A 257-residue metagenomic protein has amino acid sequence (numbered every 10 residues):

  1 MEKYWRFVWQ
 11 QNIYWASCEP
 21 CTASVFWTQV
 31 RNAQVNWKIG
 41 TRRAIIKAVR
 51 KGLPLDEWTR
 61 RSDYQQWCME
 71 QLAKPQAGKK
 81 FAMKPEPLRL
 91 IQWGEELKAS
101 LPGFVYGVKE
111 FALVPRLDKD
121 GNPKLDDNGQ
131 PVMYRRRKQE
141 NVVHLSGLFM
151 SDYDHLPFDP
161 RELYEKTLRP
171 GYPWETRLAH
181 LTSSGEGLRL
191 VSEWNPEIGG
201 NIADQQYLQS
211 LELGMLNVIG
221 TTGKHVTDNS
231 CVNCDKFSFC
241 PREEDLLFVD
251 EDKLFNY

Functional and structural regions predicted by a protein language model:
E2-E186, W194-L211: Signature for HUH/AEP ssDNA processing cores
Q76, R89-Q92, P196-G199, I219-Y257: Catalytic "initiation/cleavage/transfer" segments centered on a nucleophilic residue and adjacent nucleic-acid-engaging
L181-L188, V232-F237: Short Gly/Ser/Thr- and Asp/Glu-enriched loop/turn motifs at secondary-structure junctions
